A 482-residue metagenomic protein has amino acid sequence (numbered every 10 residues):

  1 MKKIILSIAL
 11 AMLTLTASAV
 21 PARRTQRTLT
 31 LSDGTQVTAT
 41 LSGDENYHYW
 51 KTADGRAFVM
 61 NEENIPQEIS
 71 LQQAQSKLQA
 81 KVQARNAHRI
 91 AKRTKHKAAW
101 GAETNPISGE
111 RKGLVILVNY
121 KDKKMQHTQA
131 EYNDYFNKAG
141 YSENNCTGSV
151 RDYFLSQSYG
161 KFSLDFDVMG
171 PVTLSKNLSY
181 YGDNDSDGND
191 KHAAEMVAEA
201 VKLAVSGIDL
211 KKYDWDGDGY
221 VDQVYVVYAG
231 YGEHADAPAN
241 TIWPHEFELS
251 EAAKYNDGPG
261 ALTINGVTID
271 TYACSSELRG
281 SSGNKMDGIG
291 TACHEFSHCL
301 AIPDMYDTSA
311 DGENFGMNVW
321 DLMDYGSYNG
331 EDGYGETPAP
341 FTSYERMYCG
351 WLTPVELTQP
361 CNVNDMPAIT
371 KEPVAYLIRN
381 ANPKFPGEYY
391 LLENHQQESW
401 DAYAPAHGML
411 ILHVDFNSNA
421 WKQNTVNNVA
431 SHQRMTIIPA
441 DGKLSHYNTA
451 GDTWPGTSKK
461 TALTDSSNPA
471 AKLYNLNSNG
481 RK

Functional and structural regions predicted by a protein language model:
K2-I8: Sec-dependent signal peptide recognition, specifically the positively charged N-region followed immediately by
K3, A19-I107, V355-E356, P367: N-terminal prosegments of processed precursors
L10-S18: Hydrophobic h-region of N-terminal signal peptides that target proteins for export in Gram-negative bacteria
K92-G140, N177-D190, G230: Fold-level signature of zinc-dependent metallopeptidase catalytic domains
W100-I107, G148-N265, A375: Active-site-proximal segments of metallohydrolase catalytic domains
N137-V205, A273, E277, G326-P360 (+1 more regions): Divalent cation-coordinating acidic motifs and surrounding scaffolds that mediate Ca2+/Mg2+/Mn2+/Zn2+-dependent binding
R151-Y153, Q223-A404, D415-N417: Extracellular hydrolytic enzyme modules, especially secreted metalloproteases of the metzincin/thermolysin-like class
I369-K482: Extracellular low-complexity, Gly/Ser/Thr-rich intrinsically disordered linkers and protease-sensitive activation/hinge
